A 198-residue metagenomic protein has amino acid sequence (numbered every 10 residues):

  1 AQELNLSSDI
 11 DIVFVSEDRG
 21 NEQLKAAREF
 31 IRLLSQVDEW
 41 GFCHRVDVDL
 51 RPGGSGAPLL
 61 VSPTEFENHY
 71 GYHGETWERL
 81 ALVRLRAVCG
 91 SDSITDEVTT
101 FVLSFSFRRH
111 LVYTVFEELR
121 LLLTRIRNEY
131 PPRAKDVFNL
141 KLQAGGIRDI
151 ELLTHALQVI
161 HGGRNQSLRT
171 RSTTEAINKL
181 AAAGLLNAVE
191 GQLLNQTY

Functional and structural regions predicted by a protein language model:
A1-Y198: A nucleotide- and high-energy phosphate-metabolite-utilizing enzyme signature
